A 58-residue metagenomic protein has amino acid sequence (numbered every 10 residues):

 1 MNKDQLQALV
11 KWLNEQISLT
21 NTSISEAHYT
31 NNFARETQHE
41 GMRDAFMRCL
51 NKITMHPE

Functional and structural regions predicted by a protein language model:
M1-N2: N-terminal hydrophobic targeting signals that begin at the initiator methionine
A8-E58: Short, charge-rich amphipathic interface segments used for partner binding and complex assembly
